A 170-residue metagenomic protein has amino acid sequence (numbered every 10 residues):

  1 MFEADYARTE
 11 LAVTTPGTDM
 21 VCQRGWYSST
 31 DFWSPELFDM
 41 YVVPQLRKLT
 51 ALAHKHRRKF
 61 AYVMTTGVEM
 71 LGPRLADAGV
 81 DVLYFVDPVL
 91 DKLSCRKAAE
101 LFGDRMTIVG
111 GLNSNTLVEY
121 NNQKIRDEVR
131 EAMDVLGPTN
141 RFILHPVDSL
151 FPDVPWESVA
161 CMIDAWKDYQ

Functional and structural regions predicted by a protein language model:
M1-Q170: Active-site loop segments of alpha/beta catalytic cores
